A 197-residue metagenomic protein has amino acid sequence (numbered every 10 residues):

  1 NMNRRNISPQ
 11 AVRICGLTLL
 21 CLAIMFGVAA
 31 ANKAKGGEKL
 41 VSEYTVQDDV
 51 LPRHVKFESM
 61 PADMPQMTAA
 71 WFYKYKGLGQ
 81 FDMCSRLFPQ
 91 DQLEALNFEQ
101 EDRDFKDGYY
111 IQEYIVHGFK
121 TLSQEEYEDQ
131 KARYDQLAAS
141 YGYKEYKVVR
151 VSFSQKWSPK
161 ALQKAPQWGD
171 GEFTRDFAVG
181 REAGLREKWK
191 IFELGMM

Functional and structural regions predicted by a protein language model:
N1-Y44: Gram-positive cell-envelope targeting signals
M2-N3, M64, R150, E182: Intrinsically disordered, low-complexity regions enriched in Ser/Pro/Gly/Gln/His and often acidic
L20, A70-G77, S85, P89: Generic solvent-exposed, charged/amphipathic alpha-helical segments that serve as macromolecular interface scaffolds
G27, A69-A70, V116, V149: Generic hydrophobic, helix-prone segments enriched in Leu/Val/Ile
A30-L78: Short, low-complexity N-terminal intrinsically disordered segments enriched in polar/charged residues
F81-Y143, K156-A161: Short solvent-exposed beta->alpha transition segments
R133-M197: Exposed beta-sheet edge and beta->alpha loop/turn motif
